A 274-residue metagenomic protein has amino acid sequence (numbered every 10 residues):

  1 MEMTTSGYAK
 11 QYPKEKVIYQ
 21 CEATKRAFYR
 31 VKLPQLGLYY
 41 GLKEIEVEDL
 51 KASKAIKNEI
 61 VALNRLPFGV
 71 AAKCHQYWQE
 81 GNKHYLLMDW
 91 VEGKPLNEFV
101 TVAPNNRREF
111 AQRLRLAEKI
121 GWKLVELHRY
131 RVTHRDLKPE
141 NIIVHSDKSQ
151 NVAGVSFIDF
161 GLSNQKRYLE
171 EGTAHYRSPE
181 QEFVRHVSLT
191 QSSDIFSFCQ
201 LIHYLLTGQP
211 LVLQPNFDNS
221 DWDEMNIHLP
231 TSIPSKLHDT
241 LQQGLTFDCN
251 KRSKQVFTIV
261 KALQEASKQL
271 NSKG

Functional and structural regions predicted by a protein language model:
T24-K54: ATP-binding glycine-rich loop module of kinase domains
L50-R65: AlphaC helix of the eukaryotic protein kinase fold
P67-Q76: Conserved HxN/HPN-centered segment at the entrance to the catalytic loop of eukaryotic protein kinase-like domains
G81-P95: Conserved short submotifs of the Hanks-type protein kinase catalytic core that shape the nucleotide-binding pocket
L116-A117: Activation segment signature within eukaryotic-like protein kinase domains
L124, H128-H145: Catalytic-loop of the protein kinase fold
Q181-Q191: Conserved end of the kinase activation segment
D194: Conserved catalytic-loop aspartate of Hanks-type protein kinases
